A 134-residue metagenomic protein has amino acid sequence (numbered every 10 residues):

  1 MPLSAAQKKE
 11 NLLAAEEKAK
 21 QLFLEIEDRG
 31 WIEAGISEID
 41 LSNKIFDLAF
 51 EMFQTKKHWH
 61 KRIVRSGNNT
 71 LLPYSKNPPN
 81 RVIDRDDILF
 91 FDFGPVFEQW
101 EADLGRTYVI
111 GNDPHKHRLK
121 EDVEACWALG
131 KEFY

Functional and structural regions predicted by a protein language model:
M1-Y134: Active-site neighborhoods and metal-handling regions in enzymes and metal-associated proteins
